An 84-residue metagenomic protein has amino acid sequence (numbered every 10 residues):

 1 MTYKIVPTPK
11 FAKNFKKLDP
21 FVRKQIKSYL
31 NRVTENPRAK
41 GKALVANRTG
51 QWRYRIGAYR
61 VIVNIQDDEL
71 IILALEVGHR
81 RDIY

Functional and structural regions predicted by a protein language model:
T2-V6, K13, K17-K24, I56-Y59 (+1 more regions): Enriched for short, Lys/Arg-rich terminal
P7-P9, Y29-L30: A short alpha-helix capping/helix-coil boundary motif
A12, R38, G50, V77-G78: A generic, residue-level signal for flexible/boundary positions that often mark functional hotspots
V22, I26-V33: Compact soluble domain cores
N31-R53: A short, surface-exposed loop/turn module that caps and links secondary-structure elements
